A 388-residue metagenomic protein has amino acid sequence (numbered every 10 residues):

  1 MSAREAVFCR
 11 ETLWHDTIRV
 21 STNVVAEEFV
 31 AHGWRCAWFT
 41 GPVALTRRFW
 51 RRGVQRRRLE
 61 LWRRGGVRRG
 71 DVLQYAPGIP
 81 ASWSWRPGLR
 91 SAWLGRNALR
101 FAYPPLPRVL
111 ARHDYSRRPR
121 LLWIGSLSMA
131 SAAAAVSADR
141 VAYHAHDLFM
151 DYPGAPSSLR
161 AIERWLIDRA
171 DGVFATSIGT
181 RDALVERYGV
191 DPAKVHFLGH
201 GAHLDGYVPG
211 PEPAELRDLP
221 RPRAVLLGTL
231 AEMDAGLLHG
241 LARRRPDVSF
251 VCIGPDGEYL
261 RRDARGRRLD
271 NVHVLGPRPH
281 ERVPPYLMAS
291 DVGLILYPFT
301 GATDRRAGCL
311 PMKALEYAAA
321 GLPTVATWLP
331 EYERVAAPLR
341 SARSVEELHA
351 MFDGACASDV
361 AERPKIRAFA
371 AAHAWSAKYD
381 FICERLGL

Functional and structural regions predicted by a protein language model:
D16, V20, M233, E281-P285 (+2 more regions): Nucleotide-sugar-dependent
V25, P105-R112, R117, P156-T176: Membrane-proximal helix-turn-helix segments that form the acceptor-binding/catalytic region of lipid-linked
A132, A170-K194, P330: A short, active-site helix/loop in glycosyltransferases that binds the activated sugar's phosphate group
G179, L198-G201, Y207-G210: Carbohydrate-associated surface elements
L216-M233, L238-A242, F250-V251, A371: Conserved donor-binding/catalytic core segment of Leloir-type glycosyltransferases
G254, R261-L287: Nucleotide-activated donor-binding/catalytic signature segment of Leloir-type glycosyltransferases, i.e., the conserved
E333-G354: Change "using UDP/GDP/dTDP sugars" to "using nucleotide sugars
A357-L386: A charged, aromatic-enriched C-terminal amphipathic alpha-helix characteristic of glycosyltransferases across folds
